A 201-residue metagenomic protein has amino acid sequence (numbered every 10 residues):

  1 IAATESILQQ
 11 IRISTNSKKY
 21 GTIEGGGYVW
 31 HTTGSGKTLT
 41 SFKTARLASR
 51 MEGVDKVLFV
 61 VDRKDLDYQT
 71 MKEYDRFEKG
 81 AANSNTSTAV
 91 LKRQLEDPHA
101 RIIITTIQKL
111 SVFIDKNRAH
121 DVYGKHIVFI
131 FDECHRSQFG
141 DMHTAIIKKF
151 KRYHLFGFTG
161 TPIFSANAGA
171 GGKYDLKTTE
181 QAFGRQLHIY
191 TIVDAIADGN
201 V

Functional and structural regions predicted by a protein language model:
I1-V201: RecA-like P-loop NTPase motor core of helicase/translocase proteins
